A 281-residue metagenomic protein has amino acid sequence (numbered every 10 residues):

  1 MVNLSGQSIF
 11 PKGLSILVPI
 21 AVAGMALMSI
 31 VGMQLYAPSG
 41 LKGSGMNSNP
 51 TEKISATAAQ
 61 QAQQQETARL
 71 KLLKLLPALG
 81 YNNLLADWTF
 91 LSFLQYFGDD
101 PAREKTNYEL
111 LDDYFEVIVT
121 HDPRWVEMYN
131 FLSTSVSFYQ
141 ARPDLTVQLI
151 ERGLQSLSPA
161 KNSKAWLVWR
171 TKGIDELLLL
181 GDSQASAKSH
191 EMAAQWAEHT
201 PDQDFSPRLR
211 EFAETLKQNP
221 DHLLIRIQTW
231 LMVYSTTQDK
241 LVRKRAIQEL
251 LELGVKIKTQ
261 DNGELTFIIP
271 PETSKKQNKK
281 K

Functional and structural regions predicted by a protein language model:
M1-A78, N82, T266-K281: Extreme N-terminal leader/anchor segments
R69-A78, Y96, E104-D122, L145-S158: Amphipathic alpha-helices of TPR/Sel1-like and other helical repeat/solenoid scaffolds
Y81-D99, D122-Y139, N162-L179, M192 (+2 more regions): Amphipathic alpha-helical repeat scaffolds of TPR domains
D99-N107, S137-L145, L178-S186: Short coil/turn connectors between adjacent alpha-helices in alpha-solenoid helical repeat scaffolds
Y108, F115, I150, S189-H190 (+2 more regions): Inward-facing hydrophobic residues that define packing positions of alpha-helical scaffold repeats
L111, T146, A185-A187, R226 (+1 more regions): Solenoid-repeat scaffolds in large eukaryotic assemblies
V119, L154-K161, A194-P201, Y234-S235 (+1 more regions): A conserved position within tetratricopeptide repeats
L209-K281: Terminal, low-structured helical/coil segments at or just beyond the last alpha-helical repeat
